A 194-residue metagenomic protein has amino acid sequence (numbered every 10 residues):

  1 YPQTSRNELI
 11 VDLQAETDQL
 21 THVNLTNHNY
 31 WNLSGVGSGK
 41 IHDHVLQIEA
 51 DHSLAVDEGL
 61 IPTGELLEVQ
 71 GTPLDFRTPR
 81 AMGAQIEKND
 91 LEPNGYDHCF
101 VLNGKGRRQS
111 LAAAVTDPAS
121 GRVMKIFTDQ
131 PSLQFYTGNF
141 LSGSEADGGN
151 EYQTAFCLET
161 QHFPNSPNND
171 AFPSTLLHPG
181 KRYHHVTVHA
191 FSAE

Functional and structural regions predicted by a protein language model:
Y1-E194: An exposed, glycine/acidic-rich loop-and-rim segment of catalytic or binding clefts
